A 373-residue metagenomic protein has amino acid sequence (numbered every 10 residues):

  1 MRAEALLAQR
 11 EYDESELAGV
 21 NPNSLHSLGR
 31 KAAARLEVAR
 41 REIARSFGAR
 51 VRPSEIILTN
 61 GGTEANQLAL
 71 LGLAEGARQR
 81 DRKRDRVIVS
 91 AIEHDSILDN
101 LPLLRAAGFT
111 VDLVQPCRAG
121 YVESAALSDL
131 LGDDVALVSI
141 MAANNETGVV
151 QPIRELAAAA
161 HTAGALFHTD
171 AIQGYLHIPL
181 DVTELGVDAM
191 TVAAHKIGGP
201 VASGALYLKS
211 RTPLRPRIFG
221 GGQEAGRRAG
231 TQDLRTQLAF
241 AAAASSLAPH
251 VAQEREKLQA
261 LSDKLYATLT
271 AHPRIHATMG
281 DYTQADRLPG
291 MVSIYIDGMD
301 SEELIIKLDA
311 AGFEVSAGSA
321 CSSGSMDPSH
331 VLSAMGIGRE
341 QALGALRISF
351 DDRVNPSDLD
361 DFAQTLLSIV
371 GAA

Functional and structural regions predicted by a protein language model:
M1-A373: Pyridoxal 5′-phosphate
